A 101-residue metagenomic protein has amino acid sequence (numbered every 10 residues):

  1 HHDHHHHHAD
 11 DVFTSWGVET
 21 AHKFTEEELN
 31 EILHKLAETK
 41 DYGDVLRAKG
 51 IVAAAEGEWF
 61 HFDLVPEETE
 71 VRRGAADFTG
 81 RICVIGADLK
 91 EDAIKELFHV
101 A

Functional and structural regions predicted by a protein language model:
H1-A76, A87-A101: C-terminal accessory "lid"/substrate-recognition subdomains
V84: Flexible loop/N-cap segments at domain edges
